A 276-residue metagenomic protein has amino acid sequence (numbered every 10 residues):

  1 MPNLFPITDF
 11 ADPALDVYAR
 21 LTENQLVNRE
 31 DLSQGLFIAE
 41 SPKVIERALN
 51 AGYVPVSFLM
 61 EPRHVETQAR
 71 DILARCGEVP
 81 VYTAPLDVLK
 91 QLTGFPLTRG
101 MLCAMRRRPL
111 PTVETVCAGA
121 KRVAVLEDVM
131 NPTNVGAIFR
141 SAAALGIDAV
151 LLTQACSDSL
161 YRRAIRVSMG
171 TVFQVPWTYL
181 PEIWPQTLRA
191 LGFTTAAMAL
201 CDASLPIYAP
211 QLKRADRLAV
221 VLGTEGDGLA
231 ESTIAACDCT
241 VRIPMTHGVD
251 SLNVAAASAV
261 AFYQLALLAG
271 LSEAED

Functional and structural regions predicted by a protein language model:
M1-T67, C156-S157: Boundary-proximal intrinsically disordered activation/regulatory segments immediately upstream of a helical core
P2, N50, T83, R106-A203: RNA substrate-binding interface of SAM-dependent RNA methyltransferases
S41, M130-I138, L252-A257: Amphipathic alpha-helical repeat scaffolds
T67-E78, T233: Short, aromatic/basic amphipathic alpha-helical patches
R75-G94: A glycine-rich helix N-cap at a beta->alpha junction
M101-C103, S141-L145, Q154-F173, E231-D276: Structured adenosyl-cofactor binding patch, chiefly the S-adenosyl-L-methionine
A197-V249: Active-site/ligand-binding-proximal alpha/beta "capping" segment
